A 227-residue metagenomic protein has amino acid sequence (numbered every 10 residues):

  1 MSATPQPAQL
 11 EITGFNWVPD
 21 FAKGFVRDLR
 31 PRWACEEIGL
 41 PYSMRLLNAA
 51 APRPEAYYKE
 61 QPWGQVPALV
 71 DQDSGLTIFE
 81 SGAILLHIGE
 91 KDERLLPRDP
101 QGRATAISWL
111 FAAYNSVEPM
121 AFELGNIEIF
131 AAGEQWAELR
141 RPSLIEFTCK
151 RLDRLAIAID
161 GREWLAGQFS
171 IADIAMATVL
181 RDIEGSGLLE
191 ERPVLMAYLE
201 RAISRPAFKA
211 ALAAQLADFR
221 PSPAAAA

Functional and structural regions predicted by a protein language model:
M1-L139: GST-like domain detector, emphasizing the conserved glutathione-binding G-site in the N-terminal thioredoxin-like
N48, I171, Q215-L216: Short, solvent-exposed turn/loop segments enriched in Gly/Ser/Thr/Pro and often Arg
P52-E55, R201, F219-P221: Short secondary-structure boundary/hinge segments and terminal tails
G89, V179-L180, L212: Active-site-flanking alpha-helical
A113-S204, A227: GST-like fold's C-terminal all-alpha helical module
A213-A227: Terminal-tail/helix-coil boundary detector
